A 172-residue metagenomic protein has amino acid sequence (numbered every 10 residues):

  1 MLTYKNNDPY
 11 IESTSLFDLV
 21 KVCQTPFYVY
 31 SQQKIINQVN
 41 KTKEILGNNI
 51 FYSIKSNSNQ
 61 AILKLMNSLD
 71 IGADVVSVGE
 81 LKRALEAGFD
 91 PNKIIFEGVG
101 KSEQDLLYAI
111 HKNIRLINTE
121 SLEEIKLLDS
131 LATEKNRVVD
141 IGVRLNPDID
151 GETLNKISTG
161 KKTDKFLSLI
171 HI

Functional and structural regions predicted by a protein language model:
M1-V139: A charged N-terminal "starter" segment
D140-S168: Phosphate/diphosphate-binding glycine-rich loops and adjacent basic-rich segments that engage nucleotide
I170-I172: Conserved small/polar residues in nucleotide/adenosyl-binding loops
